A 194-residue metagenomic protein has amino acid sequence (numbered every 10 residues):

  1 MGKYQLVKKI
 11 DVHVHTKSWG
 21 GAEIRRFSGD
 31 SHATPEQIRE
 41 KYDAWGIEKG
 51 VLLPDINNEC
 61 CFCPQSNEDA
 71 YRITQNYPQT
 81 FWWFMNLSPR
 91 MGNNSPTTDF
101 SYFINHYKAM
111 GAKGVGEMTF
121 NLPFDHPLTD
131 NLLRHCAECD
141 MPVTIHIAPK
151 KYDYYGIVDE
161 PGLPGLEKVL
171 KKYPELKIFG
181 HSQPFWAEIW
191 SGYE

Functional and structural regions predicted by a protein language model:
M1-N131, H135: Mid-domain alpha/beta scaffold segments of enzyme catalytic cores
K113-G114, H126-E194: Catalytic pocket-lining loop regions of alpha/beta-barrel enzymes, especially the amidohydrolase/enolase/GH5 lineages
